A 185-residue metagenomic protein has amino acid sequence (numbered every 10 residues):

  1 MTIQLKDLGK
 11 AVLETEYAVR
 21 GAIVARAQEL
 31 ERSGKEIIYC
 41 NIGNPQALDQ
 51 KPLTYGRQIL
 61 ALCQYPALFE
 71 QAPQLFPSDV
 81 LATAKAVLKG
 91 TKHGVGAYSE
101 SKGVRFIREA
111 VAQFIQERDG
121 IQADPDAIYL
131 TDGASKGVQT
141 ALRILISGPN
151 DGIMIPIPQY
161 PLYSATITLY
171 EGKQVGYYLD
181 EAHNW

Functional and structural regions predicted by a protein language model:
M1-V87: Conserved N-terminal helix/loop that builds the PLP phosphate-binding region of the aspartate aminotransferase-like
Y65-W185: Conserved core of the PLP fold type I
